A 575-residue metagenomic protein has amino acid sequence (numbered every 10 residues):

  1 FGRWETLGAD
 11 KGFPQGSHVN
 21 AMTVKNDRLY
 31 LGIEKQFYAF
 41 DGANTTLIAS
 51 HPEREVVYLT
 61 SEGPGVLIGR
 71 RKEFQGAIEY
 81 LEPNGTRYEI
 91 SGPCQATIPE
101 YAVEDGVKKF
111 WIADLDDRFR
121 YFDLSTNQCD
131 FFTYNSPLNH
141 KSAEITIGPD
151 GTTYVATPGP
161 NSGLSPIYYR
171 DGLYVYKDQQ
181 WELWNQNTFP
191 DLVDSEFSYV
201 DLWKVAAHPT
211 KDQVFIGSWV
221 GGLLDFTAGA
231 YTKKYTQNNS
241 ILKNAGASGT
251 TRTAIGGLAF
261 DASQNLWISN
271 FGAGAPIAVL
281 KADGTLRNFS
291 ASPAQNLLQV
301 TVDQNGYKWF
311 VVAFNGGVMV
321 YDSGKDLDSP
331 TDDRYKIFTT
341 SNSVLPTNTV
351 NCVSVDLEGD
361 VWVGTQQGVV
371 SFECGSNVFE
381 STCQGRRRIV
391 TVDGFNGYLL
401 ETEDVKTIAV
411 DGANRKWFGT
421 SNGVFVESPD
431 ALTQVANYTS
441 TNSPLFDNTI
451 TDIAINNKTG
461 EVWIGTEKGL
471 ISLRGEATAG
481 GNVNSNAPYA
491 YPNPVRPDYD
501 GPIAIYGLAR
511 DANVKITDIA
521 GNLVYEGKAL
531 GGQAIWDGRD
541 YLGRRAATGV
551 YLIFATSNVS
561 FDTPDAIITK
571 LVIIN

Functional and structural regions predicted by a protein language model:
F1-P488, L523, F554: Carboxylate-rich, polar loop motifs that coordinate divalent cations or form catalytic acidic clusters
V24-N26, D498-I503, G549: Repeat-blade elements of multi-bladed beta-propeller folds
V483-K515, Q533-W536, F561-D565: Glycine-centered coil/turn sites that cap beta-strands in beta-rich domains
N513-V524, Y551: Short, glycine-anchored, charge-dense loop/turn motifs used at functional sites
A529-T563: Short, surface-exposed loop/turn motifs with a glycine/proline- and acidic-biased composition
K570-N575: Short beta-strand edge segments in extracellular beta-sheet folds
